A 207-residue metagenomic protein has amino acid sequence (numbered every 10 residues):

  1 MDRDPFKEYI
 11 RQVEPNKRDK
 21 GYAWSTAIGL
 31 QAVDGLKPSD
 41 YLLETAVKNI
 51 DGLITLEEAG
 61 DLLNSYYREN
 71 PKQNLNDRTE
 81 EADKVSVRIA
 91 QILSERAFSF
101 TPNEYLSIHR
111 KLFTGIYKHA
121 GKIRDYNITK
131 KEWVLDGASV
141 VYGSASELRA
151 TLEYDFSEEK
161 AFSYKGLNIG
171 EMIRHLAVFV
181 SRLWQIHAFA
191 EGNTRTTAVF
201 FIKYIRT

Functional and structural regions predicted by a protein language model:
M1-T207: FIC/Doc superfamily catalytic core
